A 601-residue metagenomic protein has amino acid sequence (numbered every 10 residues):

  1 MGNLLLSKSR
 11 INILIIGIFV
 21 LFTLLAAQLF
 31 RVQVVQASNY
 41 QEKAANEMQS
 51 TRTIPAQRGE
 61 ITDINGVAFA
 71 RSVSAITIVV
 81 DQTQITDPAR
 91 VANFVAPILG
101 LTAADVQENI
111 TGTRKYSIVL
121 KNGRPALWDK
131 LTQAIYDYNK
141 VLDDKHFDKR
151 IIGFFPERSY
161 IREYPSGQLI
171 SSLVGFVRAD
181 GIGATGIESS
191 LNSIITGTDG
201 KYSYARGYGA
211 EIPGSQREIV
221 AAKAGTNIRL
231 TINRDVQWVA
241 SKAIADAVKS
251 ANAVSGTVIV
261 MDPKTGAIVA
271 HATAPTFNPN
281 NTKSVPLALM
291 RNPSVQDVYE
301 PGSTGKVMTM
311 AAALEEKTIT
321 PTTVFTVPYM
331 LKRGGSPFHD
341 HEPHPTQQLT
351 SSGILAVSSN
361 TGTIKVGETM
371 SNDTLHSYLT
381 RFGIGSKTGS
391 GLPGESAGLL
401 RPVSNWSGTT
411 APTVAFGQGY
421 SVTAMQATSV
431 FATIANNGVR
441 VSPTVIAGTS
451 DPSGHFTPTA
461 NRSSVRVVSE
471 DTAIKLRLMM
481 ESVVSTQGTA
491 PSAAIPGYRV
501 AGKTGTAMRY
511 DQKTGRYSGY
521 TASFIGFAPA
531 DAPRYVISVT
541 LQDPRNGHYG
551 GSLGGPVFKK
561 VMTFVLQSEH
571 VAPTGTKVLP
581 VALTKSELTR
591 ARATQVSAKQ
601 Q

Functional and structural regions predicted by a protein language model:
M1-S193, T276, R592-Q595: Membrane-proximal periplasmic segments of bacterial cell-envelope enzymes, especially penicillin-binding proteins
M48-S50, I76-Q84, A92-V95, T113-N122 (+10 more regions): Second-shell loop/turn segments in exported
T53-Q57, N252-S255, P443: Short, small/polar residue-rich loop motifs at catalytic or cofactor-binding pockets
A70, R206-I219, K223, V258-S303 (+3 more regions): Beta-lactam-recognizing serine transpeptidase/beta-lactamase-like catalytic domain environment
R90, F94, D105, A126 (+18 more regions): Extracytoplasmic/secreted proteins, especially bacterial periplasmic and envelope-associated proteins
P213-G256: Conserved, well-ordered alpha-helix/loop/beta-strand core segments that scaffold catalytic motifs
A435, V484, K559-L566, H570: Short amphipathic alpha-helical signal-transduction/dimerization elements
